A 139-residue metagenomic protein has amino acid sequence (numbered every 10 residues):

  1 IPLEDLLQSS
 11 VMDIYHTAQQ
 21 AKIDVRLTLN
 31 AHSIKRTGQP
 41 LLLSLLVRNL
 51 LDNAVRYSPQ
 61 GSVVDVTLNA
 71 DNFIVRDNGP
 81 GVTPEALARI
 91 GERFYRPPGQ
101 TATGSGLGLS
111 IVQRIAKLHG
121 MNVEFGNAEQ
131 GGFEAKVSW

Functional and structural regions predicted by a protein language model:
I1-M12: A conserved beta-strand-to-alpha-helix junction within the catalytic ATP-binding
D24-I34: Conserved catalytic submotifs in the C-terminal HATPase_c
A54-V55: Short helix-loop "hinge" at the ATP-lid/N-box region of the Bergerat-fold HATPase_c
G61-N72: Short beta-strand/loop element within the Bergerat-fold HATPase_c
V82-F94: Short conserved segment of the HATPase_c
G108, V112: Short alpha-helical Gxxx[C/S/T] motif in the catalytic ATP-binding
